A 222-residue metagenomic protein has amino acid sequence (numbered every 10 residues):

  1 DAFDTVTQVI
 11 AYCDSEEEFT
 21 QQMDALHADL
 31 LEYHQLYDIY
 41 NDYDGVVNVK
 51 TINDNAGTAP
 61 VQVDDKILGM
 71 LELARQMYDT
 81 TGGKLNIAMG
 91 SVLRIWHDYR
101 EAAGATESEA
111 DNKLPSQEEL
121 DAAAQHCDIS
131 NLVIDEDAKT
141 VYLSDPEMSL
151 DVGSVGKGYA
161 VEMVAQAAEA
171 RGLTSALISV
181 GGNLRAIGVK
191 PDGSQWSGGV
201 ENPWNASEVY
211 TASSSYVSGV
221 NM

Functional and structural regions predicted by a protein language model:
D1-M222: Mature catalytic core of soluble alpha/beta enzymes
